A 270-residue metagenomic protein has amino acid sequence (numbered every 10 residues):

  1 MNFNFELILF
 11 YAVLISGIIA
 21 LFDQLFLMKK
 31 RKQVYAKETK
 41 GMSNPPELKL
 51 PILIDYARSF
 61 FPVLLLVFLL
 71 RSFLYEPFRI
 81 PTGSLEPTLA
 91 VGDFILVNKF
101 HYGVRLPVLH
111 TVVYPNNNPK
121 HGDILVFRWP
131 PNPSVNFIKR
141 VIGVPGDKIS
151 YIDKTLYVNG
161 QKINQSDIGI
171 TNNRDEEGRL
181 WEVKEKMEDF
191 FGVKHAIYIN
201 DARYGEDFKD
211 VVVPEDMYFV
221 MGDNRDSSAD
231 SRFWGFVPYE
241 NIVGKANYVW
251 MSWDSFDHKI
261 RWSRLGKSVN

Functional and structural regions predicted by a protein language model:
N2-K30, E38, P45-L53, P87-N270: Soluble "head" domains of membrane/secretory-pathway proteins
M28-A36, E76, I80: Transmembrane helix-loop junctions in multipass membrane proteins, especially transporters and channels
E47-R79, F100: Transmembrane alpha-helices and immediately adjacent membrane-cytoplasm interface residues in multi-pass integral
V63, V67, S72, S84 (+2 more regions): Small-side-chain structural scaffolding
E76-L85, V126: Membrane-bilayer interface helices and TM-boundary transition segments
